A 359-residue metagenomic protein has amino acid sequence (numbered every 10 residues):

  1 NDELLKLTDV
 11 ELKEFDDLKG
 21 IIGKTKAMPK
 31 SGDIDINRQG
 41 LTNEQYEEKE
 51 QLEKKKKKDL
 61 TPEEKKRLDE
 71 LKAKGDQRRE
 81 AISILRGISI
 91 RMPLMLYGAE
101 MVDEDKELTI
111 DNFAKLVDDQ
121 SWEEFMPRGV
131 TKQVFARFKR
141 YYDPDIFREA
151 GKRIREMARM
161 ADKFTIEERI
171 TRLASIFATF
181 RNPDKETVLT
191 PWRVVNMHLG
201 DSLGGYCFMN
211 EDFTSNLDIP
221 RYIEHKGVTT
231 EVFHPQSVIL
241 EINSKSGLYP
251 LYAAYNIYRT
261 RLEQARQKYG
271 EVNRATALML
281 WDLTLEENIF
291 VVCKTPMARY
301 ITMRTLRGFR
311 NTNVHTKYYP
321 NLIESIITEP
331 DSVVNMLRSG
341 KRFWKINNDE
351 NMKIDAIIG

Functional and structural regions predicted by a protein language model:
N1-K54, K58-G359: SAM-dependent methyltransferase catalytic region
